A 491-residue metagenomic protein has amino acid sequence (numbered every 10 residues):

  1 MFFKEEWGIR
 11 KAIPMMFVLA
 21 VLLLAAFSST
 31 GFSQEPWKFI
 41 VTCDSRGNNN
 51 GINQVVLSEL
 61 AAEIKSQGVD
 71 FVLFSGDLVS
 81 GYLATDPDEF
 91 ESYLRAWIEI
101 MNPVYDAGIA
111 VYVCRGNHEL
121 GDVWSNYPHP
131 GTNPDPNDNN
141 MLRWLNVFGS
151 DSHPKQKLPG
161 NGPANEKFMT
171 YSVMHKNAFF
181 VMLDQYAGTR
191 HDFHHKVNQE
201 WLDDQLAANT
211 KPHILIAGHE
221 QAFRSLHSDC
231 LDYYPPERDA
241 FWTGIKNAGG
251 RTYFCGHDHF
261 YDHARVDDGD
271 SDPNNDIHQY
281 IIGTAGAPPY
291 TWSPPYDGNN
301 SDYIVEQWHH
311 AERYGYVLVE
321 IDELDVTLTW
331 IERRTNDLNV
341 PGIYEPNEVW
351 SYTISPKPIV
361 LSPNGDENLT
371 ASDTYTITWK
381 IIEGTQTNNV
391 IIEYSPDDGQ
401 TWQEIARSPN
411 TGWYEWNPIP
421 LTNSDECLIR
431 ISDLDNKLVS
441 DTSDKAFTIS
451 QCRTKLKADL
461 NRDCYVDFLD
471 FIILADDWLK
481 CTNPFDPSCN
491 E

Functional and structural regions predicted by a protein language model:
F27, G31-E91: N-terminal active-site segment of His-dependent metallophosphoesterases
A84-T210, D229-T252, F260-H310, G315-L318: Extended active-site neighborhood of metal-dependent phosphoesterases/phosphodiesterases
S271-P273, E367, K455, L460-D467: Acidic, glycine-anchored loop motifs typical of Ca2+
K357-P363: Proline-enriched interdomain boundary motifs that mark the N-terminal boundary and often initiate the first structured
E367-D373: Short, solvent-exposed loop/linker segments at the N-terminal edge of repeated beta-sheet extracellular domains
E393-P396: Conserved Ser/Thr-centered positions that define the repeating blades of beta-propeller domains
G412-W416: Short strand-edge motifs at loop-to-beta-strand transitions and within beta-strands of extracellular beta-rich domains
L460-E491: Alpha-helical segments with a strong preference for the paired helices of cellulosomal dockerin domains
